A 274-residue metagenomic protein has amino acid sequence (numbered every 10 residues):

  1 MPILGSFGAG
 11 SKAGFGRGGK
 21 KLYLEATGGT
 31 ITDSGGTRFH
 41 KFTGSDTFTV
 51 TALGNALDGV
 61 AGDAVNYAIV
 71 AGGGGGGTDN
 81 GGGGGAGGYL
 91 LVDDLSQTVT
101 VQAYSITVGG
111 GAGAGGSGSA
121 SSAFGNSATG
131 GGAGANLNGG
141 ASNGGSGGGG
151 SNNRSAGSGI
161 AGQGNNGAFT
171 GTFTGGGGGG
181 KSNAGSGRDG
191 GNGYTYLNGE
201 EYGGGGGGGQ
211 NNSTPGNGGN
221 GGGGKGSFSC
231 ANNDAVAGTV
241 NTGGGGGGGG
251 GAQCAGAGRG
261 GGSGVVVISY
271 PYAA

Functional and structural regions predicted by a protein language model:
P2-A274: Low-complexity, glycine/proline-biased repetitive segments and flexible coils/loops
